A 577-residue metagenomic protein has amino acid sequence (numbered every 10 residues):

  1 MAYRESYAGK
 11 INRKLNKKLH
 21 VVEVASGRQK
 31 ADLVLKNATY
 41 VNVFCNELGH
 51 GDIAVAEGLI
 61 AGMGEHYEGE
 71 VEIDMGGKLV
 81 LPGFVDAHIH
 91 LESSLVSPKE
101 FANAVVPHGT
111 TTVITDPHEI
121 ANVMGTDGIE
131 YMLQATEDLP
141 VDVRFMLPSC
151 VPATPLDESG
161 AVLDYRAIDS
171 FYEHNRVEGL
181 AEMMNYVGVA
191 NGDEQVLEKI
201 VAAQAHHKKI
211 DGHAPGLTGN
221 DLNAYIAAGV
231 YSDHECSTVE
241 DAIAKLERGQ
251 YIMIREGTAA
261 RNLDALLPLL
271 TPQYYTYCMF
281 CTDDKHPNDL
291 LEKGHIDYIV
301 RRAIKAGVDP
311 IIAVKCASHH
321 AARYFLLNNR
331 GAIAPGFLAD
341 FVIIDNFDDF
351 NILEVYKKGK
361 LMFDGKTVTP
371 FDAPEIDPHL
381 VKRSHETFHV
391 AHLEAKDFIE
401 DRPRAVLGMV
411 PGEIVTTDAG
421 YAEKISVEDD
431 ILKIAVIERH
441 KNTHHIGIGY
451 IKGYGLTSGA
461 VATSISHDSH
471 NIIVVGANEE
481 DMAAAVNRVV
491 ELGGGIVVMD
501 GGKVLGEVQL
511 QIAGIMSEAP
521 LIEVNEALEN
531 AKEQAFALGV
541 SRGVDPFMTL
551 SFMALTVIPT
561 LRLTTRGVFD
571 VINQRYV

Functional and structural regions predicted by a protein language model:
M1-G51, V55-A56, E65, V106-H108 (+2 more regions): Active-site microenvironment of metallo-dependent hydrolases
A2-V24, A102-K209, Q273, V504-Q509: Divalent-metal coordination cores built from histidine and acidic residues
Q29-N37, E57, H66-T115: Replace "His-x-His-based motif
A38, G58, G77, H88 (+9 more regions): Divalent metal-coordination and catalytic microenvironments
D86-S97, P152-L163, Y231: Active-site mouth loops of central-metabolism enzymes
H90-S94, H118-I120, P148-A153, M183-Y186 (+4 more regions): Active-site beta-loop-alpha junctions enriched in small/polar residues
M124-G128, T154-G160, N191-Q195, D221-Y225 (+8 more regions): Short acidic, glycine/serine/threonine-rich loops at helix termini
V162-E182, G188-M253, A260-F280, L291-K305 (+1 more regions): Histidine/acidic residue-rich metal-binding segments in metalloenzymes
